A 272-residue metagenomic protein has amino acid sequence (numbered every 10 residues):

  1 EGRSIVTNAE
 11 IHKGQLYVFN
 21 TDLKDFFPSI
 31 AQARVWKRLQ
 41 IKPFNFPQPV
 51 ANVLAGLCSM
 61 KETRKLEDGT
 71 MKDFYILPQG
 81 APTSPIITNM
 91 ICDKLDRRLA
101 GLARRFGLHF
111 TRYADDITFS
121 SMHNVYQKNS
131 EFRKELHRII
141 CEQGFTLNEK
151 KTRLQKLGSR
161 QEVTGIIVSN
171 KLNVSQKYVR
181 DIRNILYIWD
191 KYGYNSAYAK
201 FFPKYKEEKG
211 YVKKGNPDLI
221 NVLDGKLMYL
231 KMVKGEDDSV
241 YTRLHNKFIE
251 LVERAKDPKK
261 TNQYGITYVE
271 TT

Functional and structural regions predicted by a protein language model:
E1-Y17, T21-P49, G56-A81, M90-R97 (+2 more regions): Right-hand nucleic-acid polymerase module
N20-K24, G80, S84, R105-H123: Catalytic palm active-site di-aspartate
